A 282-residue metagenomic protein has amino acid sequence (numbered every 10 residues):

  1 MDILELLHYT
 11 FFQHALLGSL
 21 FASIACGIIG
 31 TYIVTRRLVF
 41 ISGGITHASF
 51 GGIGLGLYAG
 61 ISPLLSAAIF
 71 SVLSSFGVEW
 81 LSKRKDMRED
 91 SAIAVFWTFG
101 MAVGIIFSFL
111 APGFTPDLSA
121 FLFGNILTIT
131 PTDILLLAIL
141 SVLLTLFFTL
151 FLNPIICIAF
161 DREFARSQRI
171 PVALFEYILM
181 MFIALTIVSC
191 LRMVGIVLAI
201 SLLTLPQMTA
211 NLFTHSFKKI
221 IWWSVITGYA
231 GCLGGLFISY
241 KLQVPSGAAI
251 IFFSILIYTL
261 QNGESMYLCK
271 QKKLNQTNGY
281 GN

Functional and structural regions predicted by a protein language model:
E5-H14, K85, I93-N153: Transmembrane helix-bundle core of multi-pass membrane transporters and related energy-transducing complexes
F12-S23, I61-L73, A138-V142, V188-L202 (+1 more regions): Structural signature of hydrophobic alpha-helical transmembrane segments
L16-F21, L64-I69, A94-V95, I134-I139 (+3 more regions): Hydrophobic alpha-helical transmembrane segments
L20, I24-I28, I69-G77, V103 (+5 more regions): Generic alpha-helical transmembrane segments of integral inner-membrane proteins, especially permease/transport modules
T31-F114, A210-W222, S239-L242, M266-Y267: Short loop segments and helix-boundary regions at transmembrane helix junctions of multi-pass inner-membrane proteins
D133-P206: Helix-loop-helix "hairpin" substructures at the membrane interface of multi-pass membrane proteins
M193, V197-A248: Transmembrane alpha-helical segments in multi-pass inner-membrane proteins
V244-I251, I255-N282: Cytosolic-side transmembrane-helix boundaries in multi-pass membrane proteins
